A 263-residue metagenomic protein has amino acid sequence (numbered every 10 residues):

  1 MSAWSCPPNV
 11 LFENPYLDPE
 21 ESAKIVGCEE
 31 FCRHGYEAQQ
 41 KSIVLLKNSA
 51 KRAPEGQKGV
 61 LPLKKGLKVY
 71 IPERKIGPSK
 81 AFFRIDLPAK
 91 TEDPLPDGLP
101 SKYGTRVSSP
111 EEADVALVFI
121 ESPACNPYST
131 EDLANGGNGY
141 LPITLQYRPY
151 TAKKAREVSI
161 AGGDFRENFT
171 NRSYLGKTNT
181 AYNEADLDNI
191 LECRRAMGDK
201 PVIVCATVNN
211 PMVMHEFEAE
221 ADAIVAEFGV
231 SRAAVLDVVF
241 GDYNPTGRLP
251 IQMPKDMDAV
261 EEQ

Functional and structural regions predicted by a protein language model:
M1, L17-Q263: C-terminal non-catalytic regions of proteins with extracellular/luminal or membrane-system context
M1-L17: Long, well-ordered, tryptophan-enriched scaffold segments
